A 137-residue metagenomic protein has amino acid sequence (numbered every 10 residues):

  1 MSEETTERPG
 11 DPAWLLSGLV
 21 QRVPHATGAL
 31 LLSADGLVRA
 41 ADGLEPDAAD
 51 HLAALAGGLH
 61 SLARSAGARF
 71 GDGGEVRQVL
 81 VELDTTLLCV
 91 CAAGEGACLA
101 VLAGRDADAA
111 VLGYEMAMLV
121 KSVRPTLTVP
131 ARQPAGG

Functional and structural regions predicted by a protein language model:
S2-A26, D35-G137: Acidic, low-complexity cytosolic segments
